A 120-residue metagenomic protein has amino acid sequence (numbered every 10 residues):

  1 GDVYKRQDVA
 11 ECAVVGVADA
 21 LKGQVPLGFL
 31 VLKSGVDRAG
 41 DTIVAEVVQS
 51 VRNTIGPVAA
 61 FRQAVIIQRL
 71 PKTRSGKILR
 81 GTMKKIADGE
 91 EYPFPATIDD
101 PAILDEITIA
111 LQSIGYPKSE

Functional and structural regions predicted by a protein language model:
G1-Y4: Short, small-residue-biased leader/transition segments that mark boundaries at the very start of proteins
A13-A20, Q24-F29, V44, V48-E120: Conserved C-terminal "lid"/linker of ANL adenylate-forming enzymes
L30-S34: Short beta-strand-to-loop capping motifs
V36-E46: Short, conserved charged micro-motifs
